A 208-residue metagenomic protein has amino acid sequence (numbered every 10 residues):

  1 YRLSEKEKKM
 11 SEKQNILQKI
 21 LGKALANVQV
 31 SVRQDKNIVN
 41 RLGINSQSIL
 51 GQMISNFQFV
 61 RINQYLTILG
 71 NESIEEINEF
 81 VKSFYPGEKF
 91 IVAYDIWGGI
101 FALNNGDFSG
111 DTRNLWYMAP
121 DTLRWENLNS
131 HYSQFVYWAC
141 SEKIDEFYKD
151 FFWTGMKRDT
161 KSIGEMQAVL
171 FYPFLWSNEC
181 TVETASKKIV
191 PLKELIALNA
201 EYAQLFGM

Functional and structural regions predicted by a protein language model:
Y1-K9: Short, Lys/Arg-enriched N-terminal segments with co-localized hydrophobic residues within the first ~10-30 amino acids
M10-D111, A168-M208: A surface-exposed partner-binding patch
Q14, Y65-L66, W125, W153-K157: Tryptophan-centered motif/residue detector
G70, S83-Y85, F108-S109, Y132-F135 (+2 more regions): General N-terminal targeting signals
I77-N78, F108-N114, H131-Y132, K149-E165 (+1 more regions): Short, highly charged low-complexity linear segments
N114-F147: Compact, glycine/acidic-enriched structural inserts
A139-V182: Mixed-charge (acidic/basic) macromolecular-recognition segments
